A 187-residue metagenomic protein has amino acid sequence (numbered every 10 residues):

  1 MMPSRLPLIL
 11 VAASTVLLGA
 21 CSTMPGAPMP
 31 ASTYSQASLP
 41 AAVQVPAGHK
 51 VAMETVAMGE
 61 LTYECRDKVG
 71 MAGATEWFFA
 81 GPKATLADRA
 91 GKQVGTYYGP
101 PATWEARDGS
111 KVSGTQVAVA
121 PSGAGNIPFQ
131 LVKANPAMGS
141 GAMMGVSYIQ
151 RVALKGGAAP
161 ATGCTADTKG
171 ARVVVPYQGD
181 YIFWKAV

Functional and structural regions predicted by a protein language model:
M1-L10: Bacterial N-terminal signal peptides that target proteins for export
L17-A20: C-terminal motif of bacterial Sec signal peptides marking the signal peptidase cleavage site
S22-P25: Bacterial signal peptide processing site
M29-E60, V69-V187: Primary mode marks residue(s) on the alpha4-beta5-alpha5 output face of response regulator receiver
